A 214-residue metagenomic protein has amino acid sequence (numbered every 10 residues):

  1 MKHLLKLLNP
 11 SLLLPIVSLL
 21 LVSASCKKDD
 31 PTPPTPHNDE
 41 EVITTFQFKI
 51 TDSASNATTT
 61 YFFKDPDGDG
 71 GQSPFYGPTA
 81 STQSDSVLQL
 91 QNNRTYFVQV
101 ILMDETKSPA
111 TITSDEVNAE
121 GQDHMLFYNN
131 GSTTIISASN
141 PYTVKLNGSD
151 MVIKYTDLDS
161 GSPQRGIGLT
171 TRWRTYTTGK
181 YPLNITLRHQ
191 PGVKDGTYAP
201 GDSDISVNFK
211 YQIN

Functional and structural regions predicted by a protein language model:
M1-L5, S18-F48: Bacterial Sec-dependent N-terminal signal peptides
D29-P31, T35-E41, T106-P163: Extended, polar beta-sheet/loop recognition surfaces of beta-rich domains that mediate binding to diverse ligands
E41-T59, T177-L183, L187-P191: A composition-driven surface/loop motif
F63-L90: N-terminal edge beta-strand
S86-R94, I153-L183, Q190-D202: Exposed beta-sheet edge/beta-hairpin loop segments within beta-rich domains
V100: Gly/Thr-rich phosphate-binding loop signature of adenosyl cofactor/nucleotide-binding cores
D104-I112, Q190-G196: Short acidic/polar inter-strand loop motif in beta-rich domains
A199-N214: Short beta-strand elements
